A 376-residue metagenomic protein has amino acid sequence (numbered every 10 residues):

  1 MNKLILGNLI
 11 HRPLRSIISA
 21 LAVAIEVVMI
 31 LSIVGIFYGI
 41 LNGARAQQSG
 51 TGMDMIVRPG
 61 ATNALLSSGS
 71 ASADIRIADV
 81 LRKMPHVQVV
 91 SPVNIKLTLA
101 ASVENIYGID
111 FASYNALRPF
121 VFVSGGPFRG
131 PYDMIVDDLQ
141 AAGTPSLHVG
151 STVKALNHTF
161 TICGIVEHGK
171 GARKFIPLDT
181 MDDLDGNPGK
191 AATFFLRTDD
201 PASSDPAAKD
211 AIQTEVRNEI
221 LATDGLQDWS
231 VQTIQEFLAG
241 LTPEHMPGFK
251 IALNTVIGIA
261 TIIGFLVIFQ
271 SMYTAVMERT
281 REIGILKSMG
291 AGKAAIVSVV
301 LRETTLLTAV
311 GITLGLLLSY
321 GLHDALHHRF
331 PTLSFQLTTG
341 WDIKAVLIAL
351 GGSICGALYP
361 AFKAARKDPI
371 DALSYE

Functional and structural regions predicted by a protein language model:
L9, I285-A294, K367, E376: Short helix-to-coil transition segments within interhelical loops that connect adjacent transmembrane helices
P13-I40, M246-E282, T305-L314, C355: Hydrophobic alpha-helical transmembrane segments of multi-pass inner-membrane transport and secretion
A24, V28-N105, A211-D228: Hydrophobic, regular-secondary-structure patches
A44-Q47, E215, E219-L266, A275-M277 (+2 more regions): Peri-transmembrane interface segments
M55-I56, A141, C163-H168, G189-L221 (+1 more regions): A short beta-strand structural signal in non-transmembrane regions
V93-N94, S102-A112, V121-D182, N187-A191: Hydrophobic secondary-structure segments that place a key small or acidic residue at a functional site
Y273, R281-L326, K344-G352, P360: Transmembrane alpha-helical interface segments in multi-pass membrane proteins
L337-E376: C-terminal membrane-exit region of the final transmembrane helix in multipass inner-membrane proteins
